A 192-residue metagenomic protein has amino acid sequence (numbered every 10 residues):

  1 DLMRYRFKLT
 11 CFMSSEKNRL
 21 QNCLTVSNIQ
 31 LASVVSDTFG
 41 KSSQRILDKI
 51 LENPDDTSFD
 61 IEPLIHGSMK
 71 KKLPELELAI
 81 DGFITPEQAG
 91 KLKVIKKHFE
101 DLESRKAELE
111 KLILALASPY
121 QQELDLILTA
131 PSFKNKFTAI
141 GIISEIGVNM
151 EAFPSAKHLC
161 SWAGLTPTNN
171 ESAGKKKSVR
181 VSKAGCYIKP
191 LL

Functional and structural regions predicted by a protein language model:
D1-L192: A detector of single, family-specific signature residues that are central to catalytic or substrate-handling motifs
